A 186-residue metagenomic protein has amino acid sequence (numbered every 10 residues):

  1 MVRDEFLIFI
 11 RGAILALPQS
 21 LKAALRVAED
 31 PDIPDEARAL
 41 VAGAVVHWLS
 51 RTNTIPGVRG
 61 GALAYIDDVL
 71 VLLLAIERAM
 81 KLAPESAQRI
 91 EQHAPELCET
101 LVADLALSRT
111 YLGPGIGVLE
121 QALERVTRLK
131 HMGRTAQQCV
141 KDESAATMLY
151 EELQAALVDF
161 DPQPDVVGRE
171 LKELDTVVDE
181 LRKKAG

Functional and structural regions predicted by a protein language model:
M1-Q19: Polybasic, low-complexity association/targeting segments
L15-P18, K22, V46, L70 (+1 more regions): Generic structural signal for well-ordered, non-transmembrane alpha-helical segments in soluble/cytosolic regions
L21-E29: Alpha-helical phosphate/pyrophosphate-handling elements in metalloenzyme active cores
E29-L49: Transmembrane alpha-helical segments and their cytosolic interface motifs in multi-pass membrane proteins
D32, P56-R59, A83-A87, I116-L123 (+1 more regions): Long, hydrophobic, amphipathic alpha-helical segments used as structural scaffolds
A42-L72: Membrane-inserting effector segments that mediate pore formation, membrane fusion, or transient membrane insertion
G61-H93: Membrane-interface alpha-helices
C98-G186: Intrinsically disordered, low-complexity, charge-dense segments enriched in Lys/Arg and Glu/Asp interspersed
